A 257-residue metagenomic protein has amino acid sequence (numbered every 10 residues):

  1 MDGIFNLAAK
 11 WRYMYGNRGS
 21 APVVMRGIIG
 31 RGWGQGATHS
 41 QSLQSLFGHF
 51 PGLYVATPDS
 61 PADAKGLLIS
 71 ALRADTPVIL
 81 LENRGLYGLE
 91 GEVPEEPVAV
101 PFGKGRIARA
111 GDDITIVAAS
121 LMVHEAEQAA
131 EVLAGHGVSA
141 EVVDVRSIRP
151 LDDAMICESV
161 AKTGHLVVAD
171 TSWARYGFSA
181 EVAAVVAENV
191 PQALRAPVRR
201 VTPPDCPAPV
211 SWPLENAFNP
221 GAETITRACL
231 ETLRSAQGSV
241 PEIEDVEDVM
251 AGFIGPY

Functional and structural regions predicted by a protein language model:
M1-R18, Q41, A154: Thiamine diphosphate
A9-Y13, I69, A187, L230: Generic structural signal for well-ordered alpha-helical scaffold segments
R12, G27-I29, W33-T76: Internal gly/pro-rich beta-alpha loop/helix module that stabilizes soluble enzyme cofactors or their anionic handles
R18-V23, G32-G34, R84-Y257: Thiamine diphosphate
T76-P77, G164: Short, surface-exposed beta-edge/turn micro-motifs
